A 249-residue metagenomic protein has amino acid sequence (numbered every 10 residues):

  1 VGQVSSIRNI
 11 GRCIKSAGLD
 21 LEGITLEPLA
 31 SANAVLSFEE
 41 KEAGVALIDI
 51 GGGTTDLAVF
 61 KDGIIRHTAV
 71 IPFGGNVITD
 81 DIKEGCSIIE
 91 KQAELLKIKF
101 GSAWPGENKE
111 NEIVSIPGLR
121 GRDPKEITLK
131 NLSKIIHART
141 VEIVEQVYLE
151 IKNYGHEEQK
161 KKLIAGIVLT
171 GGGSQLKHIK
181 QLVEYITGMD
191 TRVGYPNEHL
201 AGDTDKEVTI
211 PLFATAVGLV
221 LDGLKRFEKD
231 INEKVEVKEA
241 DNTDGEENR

Functional and structural regions predicted by a protein language model:
V1-A46, I64, I89-K91, L95-S133 (+1 more regions): Nucleotide/phosphate-binding catalytic cleft detector across ATP-hydrolyzing and phosphate-transferring enzymes
G2, S102-W104, K160-I186: Glycine-rich phosphate-binding loops at beta-strand->alpha-helix junctions
L26-A30, D62, V70-F73, I98 (+1 more regions): Short, ordered loop/turn segments at secondary-structure junctions
F38-H67, I82, L219: Gly/Thr-rich phosphate-binding beta-strand-loop-beta motif of the actin/hexokinase/Hsp70
R66-H67, D80-D81, T128-S133, I164-A165 (+1 more regions): Short beta-alpha connecting loops at secondary-structure transitions that line or flank enzyme active sites
P72-L96: A conserved active-site cap/scaffold subdomain adjacent to cofactor or substrate pockets
V144-G166: Phosphate/pyrophosphate-binding loops at sites that engage ATP/ADP/AMP, CoA/4′-phosphopantetheine, polyphosphate
G194-D241: Glycine-rich phosphate-binding/hydrolytic loop that grips phosphoryl groups
